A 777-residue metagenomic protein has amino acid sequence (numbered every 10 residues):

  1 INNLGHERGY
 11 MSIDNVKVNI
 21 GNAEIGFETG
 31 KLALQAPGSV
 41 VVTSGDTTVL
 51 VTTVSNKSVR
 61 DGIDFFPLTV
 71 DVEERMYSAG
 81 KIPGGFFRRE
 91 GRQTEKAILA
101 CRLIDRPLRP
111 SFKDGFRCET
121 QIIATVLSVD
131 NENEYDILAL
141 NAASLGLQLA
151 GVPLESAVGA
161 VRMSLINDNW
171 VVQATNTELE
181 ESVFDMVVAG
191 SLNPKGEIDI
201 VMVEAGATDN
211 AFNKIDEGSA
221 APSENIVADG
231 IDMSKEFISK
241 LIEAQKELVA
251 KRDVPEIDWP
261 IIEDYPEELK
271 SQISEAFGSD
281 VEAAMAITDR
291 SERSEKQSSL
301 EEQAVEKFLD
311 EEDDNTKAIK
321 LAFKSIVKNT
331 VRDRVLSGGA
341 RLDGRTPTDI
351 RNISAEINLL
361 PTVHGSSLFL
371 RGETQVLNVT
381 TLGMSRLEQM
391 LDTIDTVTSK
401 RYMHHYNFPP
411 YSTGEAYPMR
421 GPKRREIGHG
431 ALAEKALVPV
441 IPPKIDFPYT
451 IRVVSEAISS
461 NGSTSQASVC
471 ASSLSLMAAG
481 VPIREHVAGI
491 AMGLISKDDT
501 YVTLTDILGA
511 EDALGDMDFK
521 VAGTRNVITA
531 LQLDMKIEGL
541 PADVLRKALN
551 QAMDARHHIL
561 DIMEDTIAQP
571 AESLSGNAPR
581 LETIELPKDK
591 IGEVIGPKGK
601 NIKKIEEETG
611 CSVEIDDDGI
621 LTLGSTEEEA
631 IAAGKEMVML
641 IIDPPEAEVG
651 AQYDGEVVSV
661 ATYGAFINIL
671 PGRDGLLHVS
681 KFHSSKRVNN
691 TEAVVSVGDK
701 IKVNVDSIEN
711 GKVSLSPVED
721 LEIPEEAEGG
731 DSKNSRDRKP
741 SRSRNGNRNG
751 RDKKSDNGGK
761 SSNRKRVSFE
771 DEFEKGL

Functional and structural regions predicted by a protein language model:
G9-N56, D253-T396, P579-E593, N601 (+1 more regions): Extended amphipathic alpha-helical scaffolds
I13-D14, I20-A23, P37, T48 (+10 more regions): Alpha/propeptide regions of enzymes that mature by internal proteolysis
A36-Q121, V126-N133, D199, E204-D216 (+4 more regions): Glycine-rich, flexible beta-strand/loop modules in the N-terminal catalytic cores of phosphate-handling
R106-D114, L149, L359, M384-L387 (+10 more regions): Conserved helix-loop functional segments at active or binding sites
D114-T120, E155-A157, L241-W259, S291-E292 (+6 more regions): Flexible, glycine/charged-enriched surface loops at secondary-structure junctions
A124-V126, V203-A205, P260-E263, E267 (+8 more regions): Short, hydrophobic beta-strand segments
P153-A283, L476-E572: Mobile "lid/hinge" segments at catalytic clefts and subdomain interfaces of large enzymes
P579, P587-L777: Single-stranded RNA-binding regions, centering on S1/OB-family and related RNA-binding modules
